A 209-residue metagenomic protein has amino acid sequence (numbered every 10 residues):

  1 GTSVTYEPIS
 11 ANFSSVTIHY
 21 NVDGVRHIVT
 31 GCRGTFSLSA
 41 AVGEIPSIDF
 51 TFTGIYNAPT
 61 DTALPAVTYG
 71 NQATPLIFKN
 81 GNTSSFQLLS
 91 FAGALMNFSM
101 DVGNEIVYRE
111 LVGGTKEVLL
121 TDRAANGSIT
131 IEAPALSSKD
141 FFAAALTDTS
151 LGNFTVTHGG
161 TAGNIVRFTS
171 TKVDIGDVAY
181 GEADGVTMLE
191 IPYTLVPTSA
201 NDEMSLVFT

Functional and structural regions predicted by a protein language model:
G1-T209: Signature of extracytoplasmic/envelope-associated structural regions
